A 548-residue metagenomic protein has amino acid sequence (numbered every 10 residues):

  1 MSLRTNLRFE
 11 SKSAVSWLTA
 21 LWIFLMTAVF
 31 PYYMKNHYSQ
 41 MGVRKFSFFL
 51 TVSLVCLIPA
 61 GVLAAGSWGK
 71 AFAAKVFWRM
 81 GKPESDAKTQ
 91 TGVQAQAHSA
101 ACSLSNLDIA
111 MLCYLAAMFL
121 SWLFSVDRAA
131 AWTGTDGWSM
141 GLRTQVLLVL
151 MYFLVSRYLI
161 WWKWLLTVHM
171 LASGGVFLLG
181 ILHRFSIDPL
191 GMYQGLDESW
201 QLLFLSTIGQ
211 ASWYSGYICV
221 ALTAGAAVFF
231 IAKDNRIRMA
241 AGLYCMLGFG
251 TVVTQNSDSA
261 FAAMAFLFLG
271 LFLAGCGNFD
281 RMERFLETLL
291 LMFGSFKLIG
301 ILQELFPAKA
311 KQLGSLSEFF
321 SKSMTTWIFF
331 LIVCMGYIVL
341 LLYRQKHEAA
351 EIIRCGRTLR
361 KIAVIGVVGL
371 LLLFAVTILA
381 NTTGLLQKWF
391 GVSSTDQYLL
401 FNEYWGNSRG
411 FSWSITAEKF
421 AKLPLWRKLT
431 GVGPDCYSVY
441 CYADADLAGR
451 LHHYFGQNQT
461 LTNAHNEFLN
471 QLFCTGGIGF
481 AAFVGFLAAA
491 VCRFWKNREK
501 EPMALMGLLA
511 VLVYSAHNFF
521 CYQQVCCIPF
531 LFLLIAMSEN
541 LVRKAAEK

Functional and structural regions predicted by a protein language model:
S2-S11, W68-S105, Q312-S315, R344-K361: Membrane-interfacial, low-structure loops and terminal tails that flank and connect transmembrane helices in multi-pass
L3-Y33, T51-A64, A110-M111, L115-F124 (+9 more regions): Alpha-helical transmembrane segments of multi-pass inner-membrane proteins
N36-V55, N463-V484: Membrane-interface anchor segments at the N-terminal boundary of transmembrane helices in multi-pass membrane enzymes
H37-L50, R128-S156, T251-F261, G336 (+1 more regions): Alpha-helical transmembrane segments and their immediate interhelical/interface regions in integral membrane proteins
H37-V43, W132-G137, A211-S212, N256-A263 (+2 more regions): Membrane-interface catalytic loops of GT-C/OST-like multi-pass glycosylation enzymes that act
Q40-E84, G92, A97-L120, M324-C334: Hydrophobic alpha-helical transmembrane segments in multi-pass integral membrane proteins
N106, Y114, G134, Q210 (+3 more regions): Membrane-interface coil-to-helix junctions
H183-L205, Q387-N407, S414, L423-F473: Interfacial juxtamembrane loops and adjacent helix segments that form the catalytic/substrate-binding surfaces
